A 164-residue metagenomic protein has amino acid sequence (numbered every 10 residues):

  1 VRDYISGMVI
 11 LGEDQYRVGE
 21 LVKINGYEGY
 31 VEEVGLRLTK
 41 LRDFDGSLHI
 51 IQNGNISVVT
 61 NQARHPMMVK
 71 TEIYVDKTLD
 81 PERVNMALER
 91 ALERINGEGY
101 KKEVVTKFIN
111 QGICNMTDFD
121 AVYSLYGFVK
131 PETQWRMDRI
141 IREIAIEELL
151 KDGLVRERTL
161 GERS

Functional and structural regions predicted by a protein language model:
V1-R2, G127: Alpha-helical transmembrane segments
R2, R37-K40, R142: Basic side chains
R2-G7, Y16-R17, R139: Short helix-terminus and kink motifs of transmembrane alpha helices, predominantly at the cytoplasmic interface
D3, V69-K70, Y123: Positions in alpha-helical segments
S6-V9, K130: A broad detector of the eukaryotic-type serine/threonine protein kinase catalytic domain
V9-K102: Soluble accessory domains appended to multi-pass membrane transport proteins
L79, G99-S164: Solvent-exposed, non-transmembrane regulatory segments of membrane-associated proteins
